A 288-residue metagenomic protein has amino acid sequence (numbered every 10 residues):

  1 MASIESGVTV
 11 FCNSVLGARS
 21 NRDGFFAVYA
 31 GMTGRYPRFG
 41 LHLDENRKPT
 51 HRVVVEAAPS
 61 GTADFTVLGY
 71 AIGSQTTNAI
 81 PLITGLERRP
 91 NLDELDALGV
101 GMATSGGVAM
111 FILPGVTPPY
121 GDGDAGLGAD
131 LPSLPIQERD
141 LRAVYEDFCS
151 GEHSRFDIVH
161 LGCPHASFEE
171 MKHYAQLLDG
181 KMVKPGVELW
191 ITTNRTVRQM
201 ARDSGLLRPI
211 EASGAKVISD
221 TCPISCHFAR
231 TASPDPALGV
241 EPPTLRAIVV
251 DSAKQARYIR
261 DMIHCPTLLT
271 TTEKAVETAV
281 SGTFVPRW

Functional and structural regions predicted by a protein language model:
M1-W288: Non-transmembrane, aqueous-exposed alpha-helical and coiled segments at domain scale
